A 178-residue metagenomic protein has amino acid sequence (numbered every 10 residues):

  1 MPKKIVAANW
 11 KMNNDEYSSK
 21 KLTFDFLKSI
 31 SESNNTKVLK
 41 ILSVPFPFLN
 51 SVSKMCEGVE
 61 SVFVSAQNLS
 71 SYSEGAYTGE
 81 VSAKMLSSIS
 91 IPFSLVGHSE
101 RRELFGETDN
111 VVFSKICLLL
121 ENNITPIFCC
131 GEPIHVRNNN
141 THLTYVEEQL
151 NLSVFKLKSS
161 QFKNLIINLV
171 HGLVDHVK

Functional and structural regions predicted by a protein language model:
M1-K178: Active-site loop-to-helix "anion-binding N-cap" substructures in soluble metabolic enzymes
